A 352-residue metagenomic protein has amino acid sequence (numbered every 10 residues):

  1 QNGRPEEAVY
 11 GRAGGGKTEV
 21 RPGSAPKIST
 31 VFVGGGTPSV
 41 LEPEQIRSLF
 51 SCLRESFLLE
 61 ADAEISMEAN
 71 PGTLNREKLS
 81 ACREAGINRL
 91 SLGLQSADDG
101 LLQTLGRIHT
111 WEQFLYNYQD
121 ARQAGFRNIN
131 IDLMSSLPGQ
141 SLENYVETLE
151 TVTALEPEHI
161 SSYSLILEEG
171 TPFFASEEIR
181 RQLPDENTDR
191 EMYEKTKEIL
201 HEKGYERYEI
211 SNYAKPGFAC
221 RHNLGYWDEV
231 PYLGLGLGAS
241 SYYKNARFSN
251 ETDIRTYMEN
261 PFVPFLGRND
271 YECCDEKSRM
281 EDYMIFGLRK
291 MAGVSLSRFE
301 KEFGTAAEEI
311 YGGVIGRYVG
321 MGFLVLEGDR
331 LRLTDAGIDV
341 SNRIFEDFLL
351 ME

Functional and structural regions predicted by a protein language model:
Q1-A13, K17-E19, K27-T305: C-terminal scaffold of the Radical SAM
G304-V319: Short amphipathic alpha-helical interaction segments
V319-D329: A short, conserved structural fragment
R330-T334: Minor-groove-contacting beta-hairpin "wing" of winged helix-turn-helix DNA-binding domains
A336-E352: Short, amphipathic alpha-helical interaction segments positioned at domain boundaries
